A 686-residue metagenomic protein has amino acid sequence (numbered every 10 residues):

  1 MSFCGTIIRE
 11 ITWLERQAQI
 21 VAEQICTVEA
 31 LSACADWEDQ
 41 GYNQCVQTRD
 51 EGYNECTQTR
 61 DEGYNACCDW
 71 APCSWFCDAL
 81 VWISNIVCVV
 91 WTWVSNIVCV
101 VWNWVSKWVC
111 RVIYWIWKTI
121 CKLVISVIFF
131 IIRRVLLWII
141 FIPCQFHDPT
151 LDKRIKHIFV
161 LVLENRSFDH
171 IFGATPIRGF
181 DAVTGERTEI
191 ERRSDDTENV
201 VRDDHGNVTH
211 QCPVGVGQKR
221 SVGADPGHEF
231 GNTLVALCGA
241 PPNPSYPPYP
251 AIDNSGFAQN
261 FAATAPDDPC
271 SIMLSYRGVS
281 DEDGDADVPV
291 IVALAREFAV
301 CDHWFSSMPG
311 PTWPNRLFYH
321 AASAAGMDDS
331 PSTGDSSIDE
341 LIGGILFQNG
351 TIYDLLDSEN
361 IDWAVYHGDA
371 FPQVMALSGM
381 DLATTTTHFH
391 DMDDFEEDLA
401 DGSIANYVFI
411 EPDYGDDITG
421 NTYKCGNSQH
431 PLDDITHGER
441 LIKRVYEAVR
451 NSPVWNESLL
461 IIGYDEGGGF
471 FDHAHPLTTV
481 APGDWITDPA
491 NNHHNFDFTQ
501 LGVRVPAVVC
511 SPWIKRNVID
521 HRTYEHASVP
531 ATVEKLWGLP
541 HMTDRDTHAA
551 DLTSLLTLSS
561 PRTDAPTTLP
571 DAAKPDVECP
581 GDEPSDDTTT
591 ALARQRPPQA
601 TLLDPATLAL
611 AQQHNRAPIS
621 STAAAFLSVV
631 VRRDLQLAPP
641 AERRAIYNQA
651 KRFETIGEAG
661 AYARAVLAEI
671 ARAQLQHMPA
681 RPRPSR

Functional and structural regions predicted by a protein language model:
M1-F146: Membrane- and interface-active hydrophobic/amphipathic segments that mediate membrane binding, fusion, translocation
F141-R686: N-terminal pro-sequences and low-complexity stem/linker regions of secreted or lumenal proteins
